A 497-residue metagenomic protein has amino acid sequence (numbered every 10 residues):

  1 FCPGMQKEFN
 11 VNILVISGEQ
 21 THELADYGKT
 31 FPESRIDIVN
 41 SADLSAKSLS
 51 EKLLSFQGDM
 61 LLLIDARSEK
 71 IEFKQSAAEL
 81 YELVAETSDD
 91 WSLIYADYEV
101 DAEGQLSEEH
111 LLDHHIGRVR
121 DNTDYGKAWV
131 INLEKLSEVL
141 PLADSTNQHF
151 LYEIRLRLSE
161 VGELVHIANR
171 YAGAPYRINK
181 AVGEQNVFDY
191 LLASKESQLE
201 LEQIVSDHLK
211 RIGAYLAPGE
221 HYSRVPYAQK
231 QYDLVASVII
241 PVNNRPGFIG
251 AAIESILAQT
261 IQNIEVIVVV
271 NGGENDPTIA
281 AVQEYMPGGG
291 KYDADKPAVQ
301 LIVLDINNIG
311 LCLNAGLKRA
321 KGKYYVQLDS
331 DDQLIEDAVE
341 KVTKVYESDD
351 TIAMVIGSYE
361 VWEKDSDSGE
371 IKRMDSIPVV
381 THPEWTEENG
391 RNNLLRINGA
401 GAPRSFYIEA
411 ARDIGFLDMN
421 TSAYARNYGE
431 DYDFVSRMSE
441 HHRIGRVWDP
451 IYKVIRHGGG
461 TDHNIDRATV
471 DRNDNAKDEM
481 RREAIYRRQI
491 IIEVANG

Functional and structural regions predicted by a protein language model:
F1-Y27, I36-D37, S194, E202-S255: N-proximal low-complexity "stem/linker" segments adjacent to membrane-targeting elements
Q6-D43, L257-V303: Acidic donor-binding segment of Leloir-type glycosyltransferases
S41-S55, L304-A320: Glycine-rich, basic loop-to-helix element that forms the pyrophosphate-binding segment of sugar-nucleotide handling
L61-L63, Y325: Short aromatic/hydrophobic "clamp" motif used to bind/position activated sugar donors
E69-E108, D337-I377: Conserved donor NDP-sugar-binding/catalytic core segment of glycosyltransferases
A102-K127, M374-R396: Short, flexible, basic/aromatic active-site loop/helix in glycosyltransferases
S145-I154, A425-F434: Acidic donor-binding loop at a coil-to-helix junction in glycosyltransferase catalytic cores that engages
V165-N179, S358, G445-I451, I455: Catalytic beta-strand/loop signature of glycosyltransferases that borders the donor
